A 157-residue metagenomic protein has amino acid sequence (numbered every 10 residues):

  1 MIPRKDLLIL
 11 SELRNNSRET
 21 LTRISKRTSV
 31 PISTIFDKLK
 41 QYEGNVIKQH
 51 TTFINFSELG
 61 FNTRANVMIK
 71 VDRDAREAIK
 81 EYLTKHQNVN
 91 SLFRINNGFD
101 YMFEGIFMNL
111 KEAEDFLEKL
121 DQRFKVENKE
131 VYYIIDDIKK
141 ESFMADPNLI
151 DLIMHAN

Functional and structural regions predicted by a protein language model:
M1-N157: A compositional/biophysical signature of low hydrophobicity enriched in polar/charged and small residues
